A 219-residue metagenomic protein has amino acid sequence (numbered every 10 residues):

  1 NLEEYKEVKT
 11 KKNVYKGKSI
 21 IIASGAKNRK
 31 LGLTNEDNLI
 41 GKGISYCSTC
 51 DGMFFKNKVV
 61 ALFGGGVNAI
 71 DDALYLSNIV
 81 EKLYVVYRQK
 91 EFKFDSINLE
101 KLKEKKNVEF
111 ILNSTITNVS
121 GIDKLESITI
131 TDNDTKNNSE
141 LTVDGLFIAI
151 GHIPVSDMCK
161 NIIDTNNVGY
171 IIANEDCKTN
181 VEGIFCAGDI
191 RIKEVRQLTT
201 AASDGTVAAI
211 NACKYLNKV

Functional and structural regions predicted by a protein language model:
N1-E3, V8-K9, Y15, N78-N174 (+1 more regions): A Rossmann-like FAD-binding core segment of flavoenzymes
N1-K58, T129, D134-N138, F147-A149 (+1 more regions): FAD-binding core/adjacent interface of flavoenzyme oxidoreductases
G32, N38-F54, I150-Q197, D204-V207 (+1 more regions): FAD-site-proximal beta/loop scaffold in flavoenzymes
C50, V59-V60, V86-Q89: Flexible, glycine/proline-enriched loop segments at strand-loop-helix junctions that form or flank small-ligand binding
G64-G66: Glycine-rich Rossmann-fold phosphate-binding loop(s) that bind the pyrophosphate of adenine dinucleotide cofactors
A69-I70: N-terminal Rossmann-fold NAD(P) dinucleotide-binding loop
A73-L74: Generic hydrophobic/aromatic pocket-lining and core-packing "Φ" positions
